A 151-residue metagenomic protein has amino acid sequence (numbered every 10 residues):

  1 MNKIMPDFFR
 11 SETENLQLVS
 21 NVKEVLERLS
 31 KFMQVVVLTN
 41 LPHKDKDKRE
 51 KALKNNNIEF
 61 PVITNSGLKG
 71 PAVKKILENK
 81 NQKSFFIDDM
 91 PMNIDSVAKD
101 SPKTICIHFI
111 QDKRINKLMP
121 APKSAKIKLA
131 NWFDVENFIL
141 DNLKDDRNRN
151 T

Functional and structural regions predicted by a protein language model:
N2, P6-V36, H43-E50: Short, acidic loop-to-helix structural element flanking the phosphoryl-transfer center in phosphate-processing enzymes
Q34-V35, K83, I105: Residues at the starts of beta-strands that form the adenosine-phosphate
V36, P61-T64, I107: General small-molecule cofactor/ligand-binding pocket signal
P42-F85, P91-K99: Substrate-recognition "cap/lid" segment bordering the active-site pocket of phosphatases
P61-G67, K126-D134: Short acidic-hydrophobic, aromatic-tinged amphipathic segments that line or gate anion-handling sites
G70-K75, I115-S124, F138-L140: Short, charged, surface-exposed secondary-structure boundary motifs
V73-N79, F133-R149: Short amphipathic alpha-helix with an adjacent loop that forms part of the alpha/beta core around
F86-A130: Acidic, Mg2+-coordinating phosphoryl-transfer loop and its flanking beta/alpha structural elements, shared across
